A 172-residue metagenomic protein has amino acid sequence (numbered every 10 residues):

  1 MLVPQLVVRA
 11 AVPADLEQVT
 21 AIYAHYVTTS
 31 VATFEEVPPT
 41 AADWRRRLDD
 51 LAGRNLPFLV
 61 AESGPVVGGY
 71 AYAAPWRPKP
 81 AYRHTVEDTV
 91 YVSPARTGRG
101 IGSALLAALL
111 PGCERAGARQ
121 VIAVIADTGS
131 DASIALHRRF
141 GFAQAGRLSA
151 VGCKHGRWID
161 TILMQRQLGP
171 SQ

Functional and structural regions predicted by a protein language model:
Q5, H84-V86, F140, A150-Q172: C-terminal "cap" of GNAT-fold acetyltransferases
V7-V19: A short beta-loop-alpha structural element at the N-terminal edge of CoA-dependent acyl/N-acetyltransferase catalytic
T20-L48: Conserved GNAT-fold acetyl-CoA-binding loop/helix
P38-A95, L106-A107, G112, Q167-G169: Acetyl-CoA-dependent GNAT
Y72-P75, V124-I125, R138, A143-D160: Conserved catalytic-core motifs of GNAT/GCN5-like acyltransferases
V90-A95, R99, D127-G129: Active-site acidic-Proline motif in GNAT/NAT acetyltransferases
G98-C113, D131-R139: Conserved acetyl-CoA-binding loop-helix of GNAT-fold acetyltransferases
C113-A126: Conserved GNAT acetyl-CoA-binding A-motif
